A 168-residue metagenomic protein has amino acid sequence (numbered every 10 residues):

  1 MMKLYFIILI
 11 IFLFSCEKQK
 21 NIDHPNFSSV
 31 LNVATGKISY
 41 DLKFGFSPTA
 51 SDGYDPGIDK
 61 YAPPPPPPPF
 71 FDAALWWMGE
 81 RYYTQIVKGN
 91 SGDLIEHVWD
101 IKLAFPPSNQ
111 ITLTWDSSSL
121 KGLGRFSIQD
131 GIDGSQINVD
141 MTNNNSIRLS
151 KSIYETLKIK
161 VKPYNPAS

Functional and structural regions predicted by a protein language model:
M2-I8: Sec-dependent signal peptide recognition, specifically the positively charged N-region followed immediately by
L13-S15: C-terminal motif of bacterial Sec signal peptides marking the signal peptidase cleavage site
K18-S168: Compositionally biased Ser/Thr/Gly- and acidic/asparagine-rich, proline-interspersed low-complexity stretches
